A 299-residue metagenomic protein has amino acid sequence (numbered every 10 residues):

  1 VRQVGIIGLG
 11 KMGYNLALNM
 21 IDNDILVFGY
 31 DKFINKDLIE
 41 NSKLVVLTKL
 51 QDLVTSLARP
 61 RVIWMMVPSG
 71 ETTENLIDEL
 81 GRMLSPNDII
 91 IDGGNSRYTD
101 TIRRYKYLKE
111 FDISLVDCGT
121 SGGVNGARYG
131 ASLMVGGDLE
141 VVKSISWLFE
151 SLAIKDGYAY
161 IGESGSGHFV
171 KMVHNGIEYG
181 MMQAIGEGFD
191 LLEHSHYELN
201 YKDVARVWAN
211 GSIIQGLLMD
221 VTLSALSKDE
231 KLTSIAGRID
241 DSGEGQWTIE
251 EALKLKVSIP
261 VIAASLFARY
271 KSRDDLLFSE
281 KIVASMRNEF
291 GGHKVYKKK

Functional and structural regions predicted by a protein language model:
V1-R61, N87, V124-A127, N288: NAD(P)+-binding Rossmann beta1-loop-alpha1 motif at the extreme N-terminus of oxidoreductases
V4, L76, I91, R97-D190 (+1 more regions): Rossmann-fold dinucleotide-binding core
L9, M65-M66, G93-G94, I161-G162 (+1 more regions): Glycine- and other small-residue-rich loops at beta-strand/loop junctions that grip anionic moieties
N23, F111, L255: Conserved dinucleotide-binding and phosphotransfer motif residues
V27, V46, L115-V116, I259: Hydrophobic beta-strand scaffold residues
F33, L44-I102, A127-V135: Rossmann-like NAD(P)-binding element
S144, G165-H293: Helical "substrate-binding/catalytic lid" subdomain of Rossmann-like NAD(P)-dependent dehydrogenases/reductases
